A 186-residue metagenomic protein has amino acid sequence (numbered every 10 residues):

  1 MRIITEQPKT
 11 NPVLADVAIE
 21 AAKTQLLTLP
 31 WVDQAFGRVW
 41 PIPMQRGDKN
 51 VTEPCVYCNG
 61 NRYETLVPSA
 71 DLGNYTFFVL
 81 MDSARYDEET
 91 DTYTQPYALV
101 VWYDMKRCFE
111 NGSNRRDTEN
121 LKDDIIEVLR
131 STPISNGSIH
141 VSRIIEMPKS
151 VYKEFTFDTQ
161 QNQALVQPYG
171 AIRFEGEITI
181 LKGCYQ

Functional and structural regions predicted by a protein language model:
M1-E89: Small/polar-rich, solvent-exposed N-terminal microdomains that initiate assembly or binding
E6, T10, S113, D117 (+1 more regions): Conserved aromatic-histidine-acidic binding/catalytic patches
E6-A15, I19, P168-Q186: Long, solvent-exposed, polar/charged low-complexity segments
A22, F78, L99, I125 (+1 more regions): Hydrophobic beta-strand residues in large extracellular and virion-surface proteins
M44, R116-E177: Acidic-leaning, charged glycine-interspersed low-complexity segments
Y57-F77, K153-N162, I172-R173, L181-Q186: Aromatic/basic-lined ligand-recognition segments that form π-stacking hydrophobic pockets flanked by Lys/Arg to engage
E88-T94, V100-T132: Extracellular/virion structural assembly segments
T90-R107, A164-K182: Oligomerization/assembly interface segments of phage tail-like spikes and tubes
